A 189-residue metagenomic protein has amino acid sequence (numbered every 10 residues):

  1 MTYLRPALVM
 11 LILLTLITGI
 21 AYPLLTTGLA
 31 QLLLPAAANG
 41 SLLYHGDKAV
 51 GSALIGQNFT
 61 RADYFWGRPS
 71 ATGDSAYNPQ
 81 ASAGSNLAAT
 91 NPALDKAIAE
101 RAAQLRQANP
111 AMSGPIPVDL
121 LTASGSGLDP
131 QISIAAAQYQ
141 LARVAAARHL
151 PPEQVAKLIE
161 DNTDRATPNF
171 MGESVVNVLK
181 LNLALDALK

Functional and structural regions predicted by a protein language model:
M1-T2, K189: Generic structural signal for short, solvent-exposed loop/turn connectors between secondary structure elements
T2, G19, L24-L141, A147 (+2 more regions): Flexible, solvent-exposed loop/hinge segments and secondary-structure transition points
T2-T18: Aromatic-residue-lined binding/catalytic grooves and analogous aromatic/hydrophobic interfacial grooves in multimeric
Y139, R143-K189: Extracytoplasmic/periplasmic C-terminal soluble domains
